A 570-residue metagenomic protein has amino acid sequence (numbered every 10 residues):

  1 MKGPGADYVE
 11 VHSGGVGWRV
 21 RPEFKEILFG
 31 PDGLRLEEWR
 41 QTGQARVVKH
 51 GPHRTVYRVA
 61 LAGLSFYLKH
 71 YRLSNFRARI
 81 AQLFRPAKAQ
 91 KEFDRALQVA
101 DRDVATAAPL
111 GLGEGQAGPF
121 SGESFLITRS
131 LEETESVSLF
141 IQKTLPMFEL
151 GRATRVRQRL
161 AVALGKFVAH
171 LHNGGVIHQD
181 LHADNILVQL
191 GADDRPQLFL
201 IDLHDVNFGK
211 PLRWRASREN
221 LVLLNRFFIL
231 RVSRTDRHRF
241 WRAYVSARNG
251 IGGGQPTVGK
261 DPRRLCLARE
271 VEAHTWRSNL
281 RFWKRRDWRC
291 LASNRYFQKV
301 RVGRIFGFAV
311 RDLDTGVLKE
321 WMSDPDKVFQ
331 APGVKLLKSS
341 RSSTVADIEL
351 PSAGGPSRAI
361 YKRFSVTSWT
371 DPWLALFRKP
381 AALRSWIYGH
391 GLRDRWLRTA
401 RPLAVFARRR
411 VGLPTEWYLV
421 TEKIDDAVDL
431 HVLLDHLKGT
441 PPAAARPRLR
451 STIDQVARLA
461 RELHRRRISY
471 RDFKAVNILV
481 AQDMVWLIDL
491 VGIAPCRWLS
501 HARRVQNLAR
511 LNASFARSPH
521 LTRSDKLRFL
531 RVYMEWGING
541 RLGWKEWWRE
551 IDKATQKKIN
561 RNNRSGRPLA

Functional and structural regions predicted by a protein language model:
M1-A45, E270-V334: Juxta-kinase regulatory segment immediately upstream of eukaryotic protein kinase catalytic domains
I27-L150, K166-G174, H178, E272 (+4 more regions): Conserved ATP-binding subdomain of kinase catalytic cores across diverse folds
L61-G63, L190-D193, S352-G354, A481-D483: Short acidic-glycine loop/turn motifs at beta-strand connectors
Q116, V188-A192, R408-R409, Q482: Short, low-complexity Ser/Thr-rich regulatory SLiMs
S124-R129, P196-D202, W417-E422, M484-L490: A short beta-strand motif that forms the metal-chelation/ATP-contact edge of phosphoryl-transfer active sites
L181-V188, F473-V480: Hydrophobic residue at the +6 position relative to the catalytic HRD Asp in the kinase catalytic loop
P196-E272, W486-A554: C-lobe/activation-segment region of protein kinase-like
